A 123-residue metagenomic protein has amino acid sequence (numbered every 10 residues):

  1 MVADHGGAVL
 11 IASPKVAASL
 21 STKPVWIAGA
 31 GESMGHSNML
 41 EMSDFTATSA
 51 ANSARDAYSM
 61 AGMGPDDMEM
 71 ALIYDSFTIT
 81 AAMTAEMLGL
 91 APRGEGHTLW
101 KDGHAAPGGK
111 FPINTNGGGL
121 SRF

Functional and structural regions predicted by a protein language model:
M1-N52, D56, M60, H104-R122: Condensing-enzyme catalytic core mediating Claisen C-C bond formation in acyl metabolism
M39-S43, D75-H97, G109: Short glycine/threonine-rich loop-to-helix capping motif typified by GTGT followed within a few residues by an Asp-Pro
T48, N52, D56, D66 (+1 more regions): Feature representing long, continuous alpha-helical segments
A61-G64, G89: Glycine-centered helix-boundary capping/hinge motifs
G64-E69, R93: Short acidic capping loops at alpha-helix termini that bridge into adjacent secondary structure
